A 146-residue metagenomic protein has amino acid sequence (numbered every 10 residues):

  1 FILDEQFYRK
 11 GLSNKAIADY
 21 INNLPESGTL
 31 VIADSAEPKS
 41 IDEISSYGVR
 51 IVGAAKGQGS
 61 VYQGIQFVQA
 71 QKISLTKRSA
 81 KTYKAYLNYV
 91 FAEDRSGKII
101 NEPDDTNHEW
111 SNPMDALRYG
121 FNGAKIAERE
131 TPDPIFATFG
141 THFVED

Functional and structural regions predicted by a protein language model:
F1-H108, A127-E128, D146: Mg2+-dependent endonuclease catalytic cores in nucleic-acid-processing enzymes, primarily RNase H-like
D105-R129: Acidic, Mg2+-coordinating catalytic module of metal-dependent nucleases/exonucleases that use a two-metal-ion mechanism
K125-D146: Acidic two-metal-ion nuclease catalytic site recognized across multiple nuclease folds, prominently DnaQ/RNase D-T
